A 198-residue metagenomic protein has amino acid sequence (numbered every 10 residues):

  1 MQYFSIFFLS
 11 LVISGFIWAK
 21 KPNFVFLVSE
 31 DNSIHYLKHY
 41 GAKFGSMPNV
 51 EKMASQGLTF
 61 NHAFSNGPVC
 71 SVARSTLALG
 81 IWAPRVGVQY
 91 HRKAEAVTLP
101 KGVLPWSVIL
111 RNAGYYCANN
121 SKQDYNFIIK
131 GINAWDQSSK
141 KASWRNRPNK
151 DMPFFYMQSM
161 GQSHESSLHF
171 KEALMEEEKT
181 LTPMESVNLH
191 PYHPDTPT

Functional and structural regions predicted by a protein language model:
Q2, F16-T198: Formylglycine-dependent sulfatase
S5-G15: Bacterial N-terminal signal peptides
